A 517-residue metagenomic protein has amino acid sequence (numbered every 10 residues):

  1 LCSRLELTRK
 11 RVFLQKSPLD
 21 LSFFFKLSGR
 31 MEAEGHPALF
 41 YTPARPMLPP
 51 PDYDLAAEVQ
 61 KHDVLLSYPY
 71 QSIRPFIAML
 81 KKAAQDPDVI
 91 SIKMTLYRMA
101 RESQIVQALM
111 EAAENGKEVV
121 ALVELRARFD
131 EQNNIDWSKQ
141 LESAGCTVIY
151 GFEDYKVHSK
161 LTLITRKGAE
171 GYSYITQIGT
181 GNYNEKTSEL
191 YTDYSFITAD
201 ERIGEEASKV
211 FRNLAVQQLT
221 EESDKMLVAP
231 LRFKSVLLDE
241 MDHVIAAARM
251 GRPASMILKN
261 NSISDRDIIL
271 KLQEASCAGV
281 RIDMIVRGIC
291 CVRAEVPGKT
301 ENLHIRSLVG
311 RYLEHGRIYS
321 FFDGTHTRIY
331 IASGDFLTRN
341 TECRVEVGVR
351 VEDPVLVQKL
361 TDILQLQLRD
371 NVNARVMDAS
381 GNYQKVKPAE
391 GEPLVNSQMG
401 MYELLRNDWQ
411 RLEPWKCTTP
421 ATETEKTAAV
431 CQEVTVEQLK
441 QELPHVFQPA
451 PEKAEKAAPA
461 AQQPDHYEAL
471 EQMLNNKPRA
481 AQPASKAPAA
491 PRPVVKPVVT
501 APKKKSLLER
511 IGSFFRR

Functional and structural regions predicted by a protein language model:
L1-M256, E274, A278, C290-Y312 (+1 more regions): N-terminal localization/anchoring segments of enzymes in phospholipid and broader phosphate metabolism
R266: Active-site glycine- and acidic-residue-rich loops that bind and position anionic ligands or nucleotide-like cofactors
R281-I285: Hydrophobic alpha/beta core scaffold segments
